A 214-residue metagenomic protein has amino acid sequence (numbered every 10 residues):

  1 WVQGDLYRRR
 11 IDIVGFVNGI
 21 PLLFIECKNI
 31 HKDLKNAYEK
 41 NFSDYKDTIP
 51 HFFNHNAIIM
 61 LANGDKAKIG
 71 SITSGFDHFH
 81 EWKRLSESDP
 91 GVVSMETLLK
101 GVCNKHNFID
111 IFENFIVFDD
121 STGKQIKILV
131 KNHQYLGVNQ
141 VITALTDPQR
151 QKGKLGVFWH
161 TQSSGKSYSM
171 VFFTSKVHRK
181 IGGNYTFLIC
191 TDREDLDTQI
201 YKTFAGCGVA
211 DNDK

Functional and structural regions predicted by a protein language model:
W1-T186, T191-D211: ATP-dependent helicase/translocase motor core
